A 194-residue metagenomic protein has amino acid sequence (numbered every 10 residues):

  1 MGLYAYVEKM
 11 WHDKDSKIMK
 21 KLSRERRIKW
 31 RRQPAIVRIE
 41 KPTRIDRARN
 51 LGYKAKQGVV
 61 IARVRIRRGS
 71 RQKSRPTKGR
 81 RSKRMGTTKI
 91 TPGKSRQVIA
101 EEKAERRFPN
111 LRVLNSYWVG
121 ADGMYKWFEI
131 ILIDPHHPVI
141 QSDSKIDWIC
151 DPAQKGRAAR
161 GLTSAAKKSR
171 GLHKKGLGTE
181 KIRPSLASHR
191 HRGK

Functional and structural regions predicted by a protein language model:
M1-Q57, T77-K194: Low-complexity, rRNA-contacting terminal tracts
V60-V64: Active-site-flanking beta-strand signature of metal-NTP-handling nucleotidyl enzymes and homologous cyclase-like
K73-S74: Ordered, amphipathic secondary-structure segments that act as subunit-interaction surfaces in large macromolecular
